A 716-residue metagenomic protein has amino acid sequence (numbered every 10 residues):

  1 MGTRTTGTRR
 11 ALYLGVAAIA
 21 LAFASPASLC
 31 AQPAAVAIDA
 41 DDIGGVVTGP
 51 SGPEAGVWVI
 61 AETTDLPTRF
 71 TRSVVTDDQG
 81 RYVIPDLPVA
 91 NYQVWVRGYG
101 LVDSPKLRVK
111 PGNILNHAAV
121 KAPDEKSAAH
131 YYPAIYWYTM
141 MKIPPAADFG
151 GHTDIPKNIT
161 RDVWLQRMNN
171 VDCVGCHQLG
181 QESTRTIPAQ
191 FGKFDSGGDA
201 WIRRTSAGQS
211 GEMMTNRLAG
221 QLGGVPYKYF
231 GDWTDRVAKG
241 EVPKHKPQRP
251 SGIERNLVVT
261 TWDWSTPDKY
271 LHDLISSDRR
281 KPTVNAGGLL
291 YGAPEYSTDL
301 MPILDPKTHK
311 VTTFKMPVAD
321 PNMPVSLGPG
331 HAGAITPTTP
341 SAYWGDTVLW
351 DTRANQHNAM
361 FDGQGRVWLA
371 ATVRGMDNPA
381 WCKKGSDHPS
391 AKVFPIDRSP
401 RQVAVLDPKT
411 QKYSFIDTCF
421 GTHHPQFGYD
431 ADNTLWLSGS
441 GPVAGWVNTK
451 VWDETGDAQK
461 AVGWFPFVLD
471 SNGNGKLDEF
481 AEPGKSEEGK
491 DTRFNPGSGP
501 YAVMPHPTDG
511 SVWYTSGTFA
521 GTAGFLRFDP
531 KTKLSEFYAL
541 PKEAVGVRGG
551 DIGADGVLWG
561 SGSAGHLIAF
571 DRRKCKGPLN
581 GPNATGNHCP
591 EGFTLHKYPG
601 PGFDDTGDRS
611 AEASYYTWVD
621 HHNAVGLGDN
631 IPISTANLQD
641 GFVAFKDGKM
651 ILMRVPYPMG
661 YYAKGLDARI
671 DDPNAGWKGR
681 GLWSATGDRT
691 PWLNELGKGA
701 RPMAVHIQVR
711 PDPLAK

Functional and structural regions predicted by a protein language model:
A37, T64-V83: Short, acidic Ser/Thr/Gly-rich low-complexity loop/linker segments typical of extracellular and cell-surface proteins
D41-I43, G49-D65, V89, Y138-G150: Short, ordered, surface-exposed loop/turn motifs in non-cytosolic proteins
T63-R69, N91-G112: A short, solvent-exposed loop/turn motif at the edges and junctions of modular extracellular/periplasmic domains
N170-Q181: The canonical Cys-X-X-Cys-His
E182-Q190, N285, G292-E295, L327 (+5 more regions): Short, conserved, GDST-rich strand-edge loop motifs in beta-rich repeat architectures
D263-A286, D346-Q364, H424-D432, T492-D509 (+4 more regions): Structural signature of eukaryotic scaffold interfaces centered on beta-propeller domains
H272-L274, F314-V318, T347-T352, F415-F420 (+6 more regions): Surface loop/turn motifs at the tips and blade-to-blade linkers of beta-strand repeat domains
H566-F570, P658-K716: Blade-level signature of beta-propeller repeat domains, shared across WD40, Kelch, NHL, RCC1 and BNR/Asp-box propellers
